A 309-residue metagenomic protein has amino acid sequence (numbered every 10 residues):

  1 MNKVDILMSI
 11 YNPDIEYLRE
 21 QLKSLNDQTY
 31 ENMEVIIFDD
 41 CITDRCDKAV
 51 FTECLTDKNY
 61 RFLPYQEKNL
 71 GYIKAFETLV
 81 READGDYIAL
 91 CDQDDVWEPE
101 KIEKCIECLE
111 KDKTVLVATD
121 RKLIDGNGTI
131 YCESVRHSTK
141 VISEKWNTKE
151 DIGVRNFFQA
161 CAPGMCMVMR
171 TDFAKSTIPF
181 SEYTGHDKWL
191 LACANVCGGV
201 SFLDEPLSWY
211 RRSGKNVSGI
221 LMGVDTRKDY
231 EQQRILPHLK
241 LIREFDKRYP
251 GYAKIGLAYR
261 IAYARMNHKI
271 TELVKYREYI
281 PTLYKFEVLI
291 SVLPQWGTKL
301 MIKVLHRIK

Functional and structural regions predicted by a protein language model:
N2-D5, N26-I37, K58-R61: Short loop->beta transition adjacent to catalytic acidic/histidine clusters or analogous donor-positioning motifs
P13-D27: Short, well-formed alpha-helical segments that are part of the catalytic scaffolds of diverse glycosyltransferases
D39-V50: A conserved acidic beta->alpha catalytic loop
Q66-A83: Glycine-rich, basic loop-to-helix element that forms the pyrophosphate-binding segment of sugar-nucleotide handling
K68, C108, T114-F173: Flexible acidic/His/Gly-enriched loops in nucleotide-sugar-dependent glycosyltransferase catalytic domains
I88: Short aromatic/hydrophobic "clamp" motif used to bind/position activated sugar donors
E144-G223: Conserved nucleotide-sugar donor-binding catalytic segment
N156-F157, Y183-T184, V196, V200 (+1 more regions): C-terminal subregions of glycosyltransferases and related glycan-biosynthesis enzymes
